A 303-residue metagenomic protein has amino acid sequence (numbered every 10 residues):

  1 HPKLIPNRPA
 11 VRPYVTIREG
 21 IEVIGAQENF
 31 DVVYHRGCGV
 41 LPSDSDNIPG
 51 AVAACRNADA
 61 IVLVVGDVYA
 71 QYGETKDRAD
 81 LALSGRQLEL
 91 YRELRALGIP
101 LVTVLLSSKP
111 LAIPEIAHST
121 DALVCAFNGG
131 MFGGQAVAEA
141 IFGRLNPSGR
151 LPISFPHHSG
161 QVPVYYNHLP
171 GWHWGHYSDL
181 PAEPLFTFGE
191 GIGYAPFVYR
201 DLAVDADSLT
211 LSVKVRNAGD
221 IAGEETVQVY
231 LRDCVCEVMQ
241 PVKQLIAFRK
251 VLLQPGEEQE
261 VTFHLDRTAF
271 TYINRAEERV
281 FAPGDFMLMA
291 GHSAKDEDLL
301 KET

Functional and structural regions predicted by a protein language model:
H1, Y72-D77, A117, P241-V242 (+1 more regions): Short acidic, glycine/proline-rich loop/turn micro-motifs
H1-R18, E22-E28, L106-E224, Y230-R232 (+2 more regions): Secreted, periplasmic, or luminal enzymes acting at the cell surface/secretory milieu
Y34-G98, T103-H118: Hydrophobic helix-and-loop "lid/oligomerization" segment in the mid-to-C-terminal part of catalytic domains
V40-D44, V64, Y69-E74, K109-I113 (+7 more regions): Flexible loop/turn segments at secondary-structure boundaries
G85, A206, P255, A282-P283: Surface-exposed loops/turns
A222-V229, P241, N274-R275: Short, hydrophobic/aromatic beta-strand segments
E237-I273: Intrinsically disordered, low-complexity Pro/Gly/Ser/Thr-rich segments with frequent PxxP/GP/PP motifs and embedded
D266-T303: Terminal connector regions
